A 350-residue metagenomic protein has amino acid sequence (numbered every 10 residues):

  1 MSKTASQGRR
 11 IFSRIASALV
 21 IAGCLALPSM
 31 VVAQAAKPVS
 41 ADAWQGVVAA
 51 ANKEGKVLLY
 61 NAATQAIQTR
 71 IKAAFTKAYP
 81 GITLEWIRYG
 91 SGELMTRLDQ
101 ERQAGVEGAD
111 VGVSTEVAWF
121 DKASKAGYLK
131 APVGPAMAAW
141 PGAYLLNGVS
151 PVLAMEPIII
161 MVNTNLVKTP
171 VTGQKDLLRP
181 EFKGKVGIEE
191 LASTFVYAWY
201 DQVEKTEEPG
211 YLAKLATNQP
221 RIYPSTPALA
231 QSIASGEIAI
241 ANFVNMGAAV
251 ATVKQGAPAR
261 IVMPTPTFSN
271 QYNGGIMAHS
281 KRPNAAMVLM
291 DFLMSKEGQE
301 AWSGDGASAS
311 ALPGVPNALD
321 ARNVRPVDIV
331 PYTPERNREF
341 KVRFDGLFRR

Functional and structural regions predicted by a protein language model:
T4-L19: Twin-arginine (Tat) signal peptide motif
A16-P28: Bacterial N-terminal signal peptides
A41-L58, A62-T83: Short, polar/charged alpha-helical segment
L58-K72, L84-R102, V106-E237: Extracytoplasmic ligand-binding site segments that recognize negatively charged/polar headgroups
A118-K122, A239-P258, G306: A ligand-binding cleft/hinge motif common to bilobed small-molecule-binding domains
G142, M155-I158, A213-A216, I222-Y223 (+2 more regions): Periplasmic-binding protein-like
I159-L166, D201-Q202, N270-R282, A301-W302: A bilobed periplasmic-binding-protein/Venus flytrap-type ligand-binding module shared by bacterial periplasmic
F268, M277-Y332: Mature extracytoplasmic/periplasmic domains
